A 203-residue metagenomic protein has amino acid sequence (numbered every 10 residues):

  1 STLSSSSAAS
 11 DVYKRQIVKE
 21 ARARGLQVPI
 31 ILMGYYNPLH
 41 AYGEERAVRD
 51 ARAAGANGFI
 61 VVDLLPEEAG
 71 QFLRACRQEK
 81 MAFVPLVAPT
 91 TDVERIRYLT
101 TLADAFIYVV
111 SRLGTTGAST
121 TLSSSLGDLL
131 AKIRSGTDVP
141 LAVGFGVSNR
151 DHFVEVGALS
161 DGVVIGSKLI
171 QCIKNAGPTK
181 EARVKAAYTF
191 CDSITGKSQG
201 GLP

Functional and structural regions predicted by a protein language model:
S1-A9, Y13: Single conserved hydrophobic/aromatic residue that forms the stacking wall/gate of nucleotide- or nucleobase-binding
S10-K19, H40-E44, V61-R77, D92-R97 (+4 more regions): Active-site-adjacent beta->alpha loops and helix N-cap segments on the catalytic face of soluble alpha/beta enzymes
I30-G34, F59-V61, F83-V87, I107-V109 (+2 more regions): Hydrophobic faces of well-ordered beta-strands that scaffold small-molecule active sites in alpha/beta enzyme cores
A51-N57, R77-V84, T101-I107, L159-V163: Glycine-enriched alpha-helix->loop->beta-strand junction motifs that scaffold or abut catalytic
G58-I60, L65, V109-G117, L159-P178: Glycine-rich phosphate-binding active-site loops on the catalytic face of alpha/beta enzymes
L86, I96-S135, C172-A176: Glycine/Thr-rich beta-alpha phosphate-binding loop at enzyme active sites
T91-T100, V147-V163: Catalytic cores of alpha/beta
Q171-L202: C-terminal helical cap(s) of enzyme catalytic domains, especially alpha/beta-barrels
